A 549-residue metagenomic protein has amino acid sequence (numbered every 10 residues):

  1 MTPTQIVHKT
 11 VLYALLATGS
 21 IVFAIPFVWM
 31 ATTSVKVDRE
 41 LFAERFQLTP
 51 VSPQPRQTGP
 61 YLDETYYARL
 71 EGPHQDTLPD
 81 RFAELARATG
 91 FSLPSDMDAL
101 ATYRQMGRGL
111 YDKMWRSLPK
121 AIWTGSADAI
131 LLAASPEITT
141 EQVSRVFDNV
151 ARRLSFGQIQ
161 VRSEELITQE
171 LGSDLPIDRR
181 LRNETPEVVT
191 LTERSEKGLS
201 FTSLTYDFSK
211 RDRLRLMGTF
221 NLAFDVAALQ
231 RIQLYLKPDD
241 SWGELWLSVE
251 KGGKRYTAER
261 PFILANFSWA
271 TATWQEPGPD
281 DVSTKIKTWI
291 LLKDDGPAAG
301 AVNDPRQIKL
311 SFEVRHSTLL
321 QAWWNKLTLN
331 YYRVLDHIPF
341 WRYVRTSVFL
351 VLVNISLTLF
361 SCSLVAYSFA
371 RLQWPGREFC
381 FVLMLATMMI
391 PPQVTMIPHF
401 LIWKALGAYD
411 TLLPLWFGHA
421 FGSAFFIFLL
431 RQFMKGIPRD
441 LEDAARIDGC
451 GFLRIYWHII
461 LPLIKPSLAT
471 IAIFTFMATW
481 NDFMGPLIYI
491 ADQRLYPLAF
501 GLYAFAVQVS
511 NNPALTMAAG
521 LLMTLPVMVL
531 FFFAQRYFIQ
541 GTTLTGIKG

Functional and structural regions predicted by a protein language model:
M1-Q5, D38-D336: Membrane-topology segments of multi-pass transport proteins
T2-M97, Y103-Q105, G109, S117-A121 (+3 more regions): A structural signal for multi-pass alpha-helical bundles of membrane permease subunits that mediate small-molecule
